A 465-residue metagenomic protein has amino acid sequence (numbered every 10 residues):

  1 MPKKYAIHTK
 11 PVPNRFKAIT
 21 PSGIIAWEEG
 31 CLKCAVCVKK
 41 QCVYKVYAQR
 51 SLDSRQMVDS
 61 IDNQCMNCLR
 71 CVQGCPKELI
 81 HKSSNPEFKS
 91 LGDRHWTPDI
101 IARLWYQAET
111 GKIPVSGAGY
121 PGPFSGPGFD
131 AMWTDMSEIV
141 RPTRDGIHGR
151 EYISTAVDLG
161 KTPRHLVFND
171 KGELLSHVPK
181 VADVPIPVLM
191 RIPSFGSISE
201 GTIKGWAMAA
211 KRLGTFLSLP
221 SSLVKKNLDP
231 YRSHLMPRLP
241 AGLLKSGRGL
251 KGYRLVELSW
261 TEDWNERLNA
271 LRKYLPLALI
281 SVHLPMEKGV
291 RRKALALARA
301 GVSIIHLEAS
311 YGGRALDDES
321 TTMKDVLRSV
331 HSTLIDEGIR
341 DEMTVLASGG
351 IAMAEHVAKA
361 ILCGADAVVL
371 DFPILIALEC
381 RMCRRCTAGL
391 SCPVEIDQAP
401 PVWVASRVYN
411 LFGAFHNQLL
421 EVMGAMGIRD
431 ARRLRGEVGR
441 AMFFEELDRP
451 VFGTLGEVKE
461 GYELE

Functional and structural regions predicted by a protein language model:
M1-V38, V43-V188, I192-M208, T215-F216 (+4 more regions): Conserved, well-structured core domains of diverse proteins
T20-G23, K33, V38-K40, Y44 (+4 more regions): Glycine-rich phosphate/ribose-binding loops and adjacent secondary-structure elements that form binding surfaces
I186-R191, T215-L219, S233-L239, R254-L258 (+4 more regions): Hydrophobic faces of well-ordered beta-strands that scaffold small-molecule active sites in alpha/beta enzyme cores
E200-W206, G242-G249, K288-A296, M353-V357: Short, acidic/polar
A207, K226-L235, L244-Y253, L268-P276 (+1 more regions): Acidic (Asp/Glu)-rich catalytic clusters
K225, V290, L346-E355, I428-F444: A glycine-rich phosphate-binding loop feature that marks nucleotide/adenosyl-phosphate handling sites
L239-E266, L284-E287: Active-site beta->alpha loop and helix N-cap motifs at the rims of alpha/beta catalytic domains
I376-M442: Active-site or pore-adjacent capping/gating segments
